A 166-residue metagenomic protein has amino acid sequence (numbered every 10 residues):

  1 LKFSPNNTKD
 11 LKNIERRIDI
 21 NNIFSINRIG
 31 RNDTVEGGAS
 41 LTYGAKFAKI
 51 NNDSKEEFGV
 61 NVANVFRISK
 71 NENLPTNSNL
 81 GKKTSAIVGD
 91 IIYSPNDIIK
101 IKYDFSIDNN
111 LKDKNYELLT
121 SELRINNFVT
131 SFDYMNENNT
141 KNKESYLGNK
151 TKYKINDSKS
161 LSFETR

Functional and structural regions predicted by a protein language model:
L1-R166: Outer-membrane beta-barrel translocator/pore domains, especially the C-terminal barrels of Gram-negative outer-membrane
